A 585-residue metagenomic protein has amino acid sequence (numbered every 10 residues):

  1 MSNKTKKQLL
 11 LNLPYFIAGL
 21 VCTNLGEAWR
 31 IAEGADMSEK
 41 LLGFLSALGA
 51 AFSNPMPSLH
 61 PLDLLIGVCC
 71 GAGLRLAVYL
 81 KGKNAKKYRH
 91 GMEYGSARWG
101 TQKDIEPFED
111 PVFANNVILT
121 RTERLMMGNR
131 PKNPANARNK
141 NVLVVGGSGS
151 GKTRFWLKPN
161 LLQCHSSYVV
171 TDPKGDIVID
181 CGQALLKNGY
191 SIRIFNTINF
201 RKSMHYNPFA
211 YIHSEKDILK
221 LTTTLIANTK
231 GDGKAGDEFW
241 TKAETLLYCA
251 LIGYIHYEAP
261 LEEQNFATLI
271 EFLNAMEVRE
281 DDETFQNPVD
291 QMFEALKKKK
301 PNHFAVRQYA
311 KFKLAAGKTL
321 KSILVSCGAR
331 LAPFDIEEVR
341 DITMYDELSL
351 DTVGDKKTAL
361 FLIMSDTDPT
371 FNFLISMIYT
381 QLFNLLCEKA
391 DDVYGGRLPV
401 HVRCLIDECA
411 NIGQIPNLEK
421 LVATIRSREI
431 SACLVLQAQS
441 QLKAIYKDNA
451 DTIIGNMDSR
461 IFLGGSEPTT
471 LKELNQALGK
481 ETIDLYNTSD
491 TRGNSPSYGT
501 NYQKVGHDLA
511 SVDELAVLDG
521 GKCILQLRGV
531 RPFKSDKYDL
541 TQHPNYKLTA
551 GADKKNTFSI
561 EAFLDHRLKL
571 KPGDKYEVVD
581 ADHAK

Functional and structural regions predicted by a protein language model:
M1-S150, R154-L157, R201, T491-R492 (+2 more regions): Basic- and hydrophobic-enriched, low-structure N-terminal and domain-boundary segments that flank ATP-binding catalytic
N12, N24-E27, A135-I430, I445 (+2 more regions): P-loop NTPase motor domains
A97-W99, R124, K140-N141, R307 (+5 more regions): General secondary-structure edge motif
E106-F108, F373, C409, G465: A short glycine-/small-residue-rich loop at the edge of a beta-strand within enzyme catalytic domains
V112-L119, F373-Q381, L474: Conserved long hydrophobic alpha-helices within structured protein cores
L125-P131, K230-F239, L261, D484-K504: Low-complexity, polar-biased intrinsically disordered regions enriched in Pro/Ser/Thr/Gly
V422-I524: Conserved ATP-driven motor cores of ASCE-family P-loop NTPases powering translocation/secretion/packaging/pilus
